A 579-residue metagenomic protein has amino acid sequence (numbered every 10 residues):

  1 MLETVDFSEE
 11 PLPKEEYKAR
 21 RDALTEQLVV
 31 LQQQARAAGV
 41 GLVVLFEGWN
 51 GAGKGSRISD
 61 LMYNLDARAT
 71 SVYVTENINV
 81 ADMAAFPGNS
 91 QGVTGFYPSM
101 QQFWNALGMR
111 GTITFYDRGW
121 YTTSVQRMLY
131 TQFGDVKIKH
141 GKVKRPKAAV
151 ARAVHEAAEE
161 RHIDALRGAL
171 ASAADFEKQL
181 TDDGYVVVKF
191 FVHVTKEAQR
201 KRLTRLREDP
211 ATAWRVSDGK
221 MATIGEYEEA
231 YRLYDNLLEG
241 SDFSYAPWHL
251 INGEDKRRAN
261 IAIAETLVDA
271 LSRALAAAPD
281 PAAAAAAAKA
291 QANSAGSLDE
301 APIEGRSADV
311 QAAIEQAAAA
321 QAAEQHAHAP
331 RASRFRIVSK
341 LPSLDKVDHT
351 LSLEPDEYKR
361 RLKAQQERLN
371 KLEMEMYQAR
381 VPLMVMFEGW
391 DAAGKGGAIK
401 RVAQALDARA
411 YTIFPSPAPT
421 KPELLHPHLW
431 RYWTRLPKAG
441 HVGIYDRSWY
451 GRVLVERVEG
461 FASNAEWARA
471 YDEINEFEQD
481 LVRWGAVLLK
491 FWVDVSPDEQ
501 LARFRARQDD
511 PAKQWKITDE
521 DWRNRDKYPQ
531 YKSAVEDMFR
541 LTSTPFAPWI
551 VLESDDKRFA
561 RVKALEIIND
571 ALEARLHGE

Functional and structural regions predicted by a protein language model:
M1-E579: Glycine-rich phosphate-binding loop of ATP-dependent small-molecule kinases
